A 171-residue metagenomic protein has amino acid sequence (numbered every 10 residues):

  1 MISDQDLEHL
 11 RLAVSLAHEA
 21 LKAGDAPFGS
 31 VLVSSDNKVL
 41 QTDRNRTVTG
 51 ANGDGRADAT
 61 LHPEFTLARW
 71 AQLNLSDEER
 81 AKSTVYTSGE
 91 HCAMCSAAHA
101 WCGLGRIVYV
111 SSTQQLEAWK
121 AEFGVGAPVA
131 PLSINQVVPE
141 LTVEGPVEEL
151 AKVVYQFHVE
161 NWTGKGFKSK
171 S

Functional and structural regions predicted by a protein language model:
M1-A20, H91, A100-S171: Zinc-dependent deaminase
F28-N37: Short beta-strand scaffold segments in enzyme catalytic cores
S34, L61-E64, P146: A structural motif shared across PLP-dependent enzymes of the aminotransferase-like
V39-T49: Short beta->alpha transition motifs characteristic of CBS
Q41, E64-N74: Glycine/small-residue-rich phosphate/adenosyl-binding loop
V48-F65: A short, polar/charged loop-to-alpha-helix boundary motif
D77-G89: Immediate flanking context of iron-sulfur cluster ligation sites
